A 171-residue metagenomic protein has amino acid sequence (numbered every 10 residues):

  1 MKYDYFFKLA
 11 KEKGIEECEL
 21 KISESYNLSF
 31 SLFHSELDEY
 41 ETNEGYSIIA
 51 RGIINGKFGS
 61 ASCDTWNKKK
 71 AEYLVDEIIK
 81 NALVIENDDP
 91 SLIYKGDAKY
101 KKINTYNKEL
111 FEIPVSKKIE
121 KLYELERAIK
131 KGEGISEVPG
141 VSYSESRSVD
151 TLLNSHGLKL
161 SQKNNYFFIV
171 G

Functional and structural regions predicted by a protein language model:
M1-G171: Active-site bordering "gate/hinge" segments that shape substrate access to catalytic or cofactor-binding pockets
